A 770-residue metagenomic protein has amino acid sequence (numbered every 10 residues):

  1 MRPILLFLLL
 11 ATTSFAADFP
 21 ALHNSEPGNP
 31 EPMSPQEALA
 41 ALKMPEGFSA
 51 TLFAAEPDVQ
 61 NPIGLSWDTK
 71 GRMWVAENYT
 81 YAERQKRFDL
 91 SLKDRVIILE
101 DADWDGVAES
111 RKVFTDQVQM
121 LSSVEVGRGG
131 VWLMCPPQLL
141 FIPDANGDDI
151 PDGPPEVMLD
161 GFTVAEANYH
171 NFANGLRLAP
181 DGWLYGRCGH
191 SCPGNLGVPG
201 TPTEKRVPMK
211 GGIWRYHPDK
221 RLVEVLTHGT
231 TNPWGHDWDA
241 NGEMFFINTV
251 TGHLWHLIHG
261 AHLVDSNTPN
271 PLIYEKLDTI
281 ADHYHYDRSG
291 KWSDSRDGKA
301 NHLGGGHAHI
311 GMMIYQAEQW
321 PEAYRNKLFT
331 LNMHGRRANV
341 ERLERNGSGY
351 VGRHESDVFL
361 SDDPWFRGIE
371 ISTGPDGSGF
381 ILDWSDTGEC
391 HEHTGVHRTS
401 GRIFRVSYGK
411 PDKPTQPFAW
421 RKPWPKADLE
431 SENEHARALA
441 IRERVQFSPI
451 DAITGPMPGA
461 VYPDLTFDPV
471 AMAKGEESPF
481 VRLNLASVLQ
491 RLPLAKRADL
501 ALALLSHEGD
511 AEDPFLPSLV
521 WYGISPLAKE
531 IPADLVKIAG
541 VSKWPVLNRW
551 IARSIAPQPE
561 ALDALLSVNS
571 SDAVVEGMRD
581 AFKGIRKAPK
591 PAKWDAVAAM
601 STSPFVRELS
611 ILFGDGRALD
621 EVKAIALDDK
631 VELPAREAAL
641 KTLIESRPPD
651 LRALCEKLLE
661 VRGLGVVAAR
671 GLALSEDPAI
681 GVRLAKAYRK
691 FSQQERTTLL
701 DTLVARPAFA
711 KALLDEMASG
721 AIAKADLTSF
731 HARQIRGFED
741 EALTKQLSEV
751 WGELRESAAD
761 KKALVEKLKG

Functional and structural regions predicted by a protein language model:
R2, G211, G252, R336 (+4 more regions): Residues on a specific face of well-ordered alpha-helices
P3-T13: Sec-dependent N-terminal signal peptides
L6, H23, F48, Q60 (+5 more regions): A generic alpha-helix propensity feature with a strong bias for hydrophobic helices
T13-F15, P648: Intrinsic disorder/low-complexity segments in short proteins, especially the signal peptide and propeptide regions
A16-P425, L439, M457, T466-P469: Beta-propeller domains with acidic blade repeats across secreted/periplasmic ectodomains and cytosolic WD/CNH propellers
L382, T399, V406-G770: Long, ordered, helix-rich scaffold segments
